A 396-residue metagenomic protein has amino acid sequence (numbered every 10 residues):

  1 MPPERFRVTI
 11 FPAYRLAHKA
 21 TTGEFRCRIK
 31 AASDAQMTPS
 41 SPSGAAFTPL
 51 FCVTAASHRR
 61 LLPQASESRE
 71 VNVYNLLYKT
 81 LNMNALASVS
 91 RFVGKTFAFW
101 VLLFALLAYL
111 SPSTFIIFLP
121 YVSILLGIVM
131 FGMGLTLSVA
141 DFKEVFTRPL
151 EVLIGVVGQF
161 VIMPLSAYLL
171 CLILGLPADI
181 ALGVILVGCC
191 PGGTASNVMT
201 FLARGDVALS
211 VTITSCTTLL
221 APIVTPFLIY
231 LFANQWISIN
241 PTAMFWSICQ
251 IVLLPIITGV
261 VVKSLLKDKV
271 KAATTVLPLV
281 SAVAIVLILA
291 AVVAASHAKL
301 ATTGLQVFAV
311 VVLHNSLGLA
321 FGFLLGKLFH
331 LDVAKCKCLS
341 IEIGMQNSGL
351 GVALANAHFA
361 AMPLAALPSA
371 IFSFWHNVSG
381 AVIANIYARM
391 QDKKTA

Functional and structural regions predicted by a protein language model:
P2, V8, M37-T38, A45-A46 (+1 more regions): Short polybasic linear motifs
P3, A17, K30-A32: Hydrophobic, low-acid, alpha-helix-prone terminal segments
R5, F25, S68: Cationic, low-complexity basic patches in intrinsically disordered or flexible, solvent-exposed regions
L16, L50, L61-L62, L76-L77 (+1 more regions): Leucine-biased recognition of intrinsically disordered, low-complexity hydrophobic segments
G23, S33, S40-G44: Intrinsically disordered, low-complexity segments enriched in small polar residues
Y74-A396: Alpha-helical transmembrane segments of multi-pass small-molecule/ion transporters
